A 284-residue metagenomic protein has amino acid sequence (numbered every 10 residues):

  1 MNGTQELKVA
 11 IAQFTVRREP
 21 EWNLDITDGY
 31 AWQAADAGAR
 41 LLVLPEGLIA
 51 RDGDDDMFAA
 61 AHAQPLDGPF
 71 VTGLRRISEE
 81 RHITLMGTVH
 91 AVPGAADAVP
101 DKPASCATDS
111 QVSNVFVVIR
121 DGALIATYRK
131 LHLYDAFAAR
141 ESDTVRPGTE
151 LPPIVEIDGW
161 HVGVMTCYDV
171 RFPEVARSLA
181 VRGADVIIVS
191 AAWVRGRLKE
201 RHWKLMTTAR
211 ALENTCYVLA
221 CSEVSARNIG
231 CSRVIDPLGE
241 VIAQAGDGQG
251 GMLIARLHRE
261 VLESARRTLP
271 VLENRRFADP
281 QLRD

Functional and structural regions predicted by a protein language model:
M1-L41, I188: N-terminal active-site segment of His-dependent metallophosphoesterases
N2-V9, I154-G163, V186: Beta-strand-turn-beta hairpins that frame and shape the catalytic cleft of phosphate-ester-processing enzymes
P20, G29-D121, T127, R195-L212: Cys-nucleophile CN-hydrolase/nitrilase-fold catalytic domain and related Cys-dependent amidase chemistry that acts on
L42, H161-T166, I188, L219: Short hydrophobic-aromatic micro-motifs
L66-M86, V170-G251: CN hydrolase (nitrilase-like) catalytic-core segments centered on the catalytic cysteine and neighboring Lys/Glu
R76, P93-D97, D101-R182, R195-L205 (+2 more regions): Active-site catalytic loop in hydrolytic enzyme cores
G87-V89, N114-V118, P153, V218 (+2 more regions): Short beta-strand scaffold segments in enzyme catalytic cores
E260-D284: A short C-terminal boundary segment appended to hydrolase-like catalytic domains
